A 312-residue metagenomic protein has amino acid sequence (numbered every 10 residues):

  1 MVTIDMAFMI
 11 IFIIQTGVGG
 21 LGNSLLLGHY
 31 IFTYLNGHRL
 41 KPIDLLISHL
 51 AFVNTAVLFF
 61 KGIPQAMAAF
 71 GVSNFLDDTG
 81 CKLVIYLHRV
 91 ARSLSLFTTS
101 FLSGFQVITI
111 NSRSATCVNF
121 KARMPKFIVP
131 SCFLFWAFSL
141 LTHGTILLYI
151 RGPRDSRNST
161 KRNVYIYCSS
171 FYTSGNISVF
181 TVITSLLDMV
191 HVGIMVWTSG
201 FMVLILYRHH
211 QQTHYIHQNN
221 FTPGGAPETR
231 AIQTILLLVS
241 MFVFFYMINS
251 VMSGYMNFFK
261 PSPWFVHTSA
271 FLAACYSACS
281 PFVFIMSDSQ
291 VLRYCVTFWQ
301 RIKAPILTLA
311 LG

Functional and structural regions predicted by a protein language model:
M1-G312: Transmembrane helical core of 7TM receptor-like proteins
